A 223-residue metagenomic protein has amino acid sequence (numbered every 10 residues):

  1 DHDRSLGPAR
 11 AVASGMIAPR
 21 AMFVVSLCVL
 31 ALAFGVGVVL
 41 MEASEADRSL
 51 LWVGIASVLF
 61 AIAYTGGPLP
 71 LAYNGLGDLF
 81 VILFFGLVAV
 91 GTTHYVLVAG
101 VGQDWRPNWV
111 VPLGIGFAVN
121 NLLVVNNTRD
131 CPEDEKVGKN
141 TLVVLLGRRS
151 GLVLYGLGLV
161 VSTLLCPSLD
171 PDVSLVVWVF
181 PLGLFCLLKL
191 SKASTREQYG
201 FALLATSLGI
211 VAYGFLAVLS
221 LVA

Functional and structural regions predicted by a protein language model:
D1-L6, N120-V143: Acidic (Asp/Glu-rich) catalytic motifs at the cytosolic membrane interface
H2-E45, K139-D172, L208: Multi-pass membrane catalytic core of lipid/isoprenoid biosynthesis enzymes
R10-V101: Intramembrane alpha-helical segments
F23-L27, R48-I55, L79-F80, N108-L113 (+2 more regions): Hydrophobic alpha-helical transmembrane segments
R48-I62, Q103-V125: Membrane-embedded alpha-helical segments that form the functional core of polytopic membrane enzymes, especially those
L59-N74, L123-N127, P132, L187-S194: C-terminal ends of transmembrane helices
L79-H94, I115, V143-R148, L204-A217: Small-residue-rich segments of transmembrane alpha-helices in multi-pass membrane proteins, especially helix faces
S168-A223: Extended hydrophobic alpha-helices typical of membrane-associated regions
